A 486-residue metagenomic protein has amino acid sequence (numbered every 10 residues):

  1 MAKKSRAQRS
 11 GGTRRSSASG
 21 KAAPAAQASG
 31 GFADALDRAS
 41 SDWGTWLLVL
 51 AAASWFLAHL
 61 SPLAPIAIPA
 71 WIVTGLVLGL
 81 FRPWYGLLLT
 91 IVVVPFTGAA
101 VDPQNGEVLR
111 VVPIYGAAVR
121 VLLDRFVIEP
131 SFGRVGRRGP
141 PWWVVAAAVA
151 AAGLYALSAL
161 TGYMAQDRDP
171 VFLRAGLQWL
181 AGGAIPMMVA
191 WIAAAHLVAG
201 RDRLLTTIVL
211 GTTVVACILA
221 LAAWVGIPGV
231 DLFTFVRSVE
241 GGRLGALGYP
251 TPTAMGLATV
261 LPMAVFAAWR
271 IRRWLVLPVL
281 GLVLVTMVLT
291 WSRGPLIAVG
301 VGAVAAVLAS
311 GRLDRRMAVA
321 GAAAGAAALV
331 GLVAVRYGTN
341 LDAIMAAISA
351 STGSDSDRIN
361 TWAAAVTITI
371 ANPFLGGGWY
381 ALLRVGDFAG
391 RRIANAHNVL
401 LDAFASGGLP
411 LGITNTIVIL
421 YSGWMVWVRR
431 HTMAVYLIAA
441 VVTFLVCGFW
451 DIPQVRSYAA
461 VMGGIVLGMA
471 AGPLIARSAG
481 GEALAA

Functional and structural regions predicted by a protein language model:
A2-K3, L221-I227, L289, S310-A350 (+1 more regions): A membrane-periplasm/extracellular boundary helix in multi-pass inner-membrane enzymes that assemble envelope glycans
A2-W46, I271, I452, I465-A486: A juxtamembrane structural motif centered on a specific transmembrane helix
D37-F126, L157, T161, F444-G448: N-terminal signal-anchor transmembrane segment
D42, I72-G75, G153-A156, A184-I192 (+5 more regions): Alpha-helical transmembrane segments of multi-pass inner-membrane proteins
A52, P262, M433-F449, P453-A486: Transmembrane alpha-helices of multi-pass inner-membrane enzymes
L80-Y85, D124-A146, R201-D202, A267-P278 (+2 more regions): Membrane-interface helix-loop-helix junctions at transmembrane boundaries of multi-pass membrane enzymes, predominantly
V108-A117, V145-A156, R168-A195, T213: Aromatic-anchored transmembrane helix interface
D342-G407, V426: Long extracytoplasmic/lumenal interhelical loops at the membrane interface of multi-pass membrane proteins
